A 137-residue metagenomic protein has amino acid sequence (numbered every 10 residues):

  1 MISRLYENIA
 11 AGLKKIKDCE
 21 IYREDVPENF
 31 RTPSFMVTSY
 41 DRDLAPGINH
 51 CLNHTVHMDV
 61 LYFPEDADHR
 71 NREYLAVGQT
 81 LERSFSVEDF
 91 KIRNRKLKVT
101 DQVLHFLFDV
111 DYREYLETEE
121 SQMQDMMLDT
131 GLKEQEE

Functional and structural regions predicted by a protein language model:
M1-R42: Small/polar-rich, solvent-exposed N-terminal microdomains that initiate assembly or binding
M1-S3, L44-I48, R95-E137: Short, charged interaction patches at domain edges and termini
Y22-E28, V87-Q102: Short glycine-rich, low-complexity/disordered patches
F30-S34, S39, C51-H57, V87: Short connector loops at helix/strand junctions that flank enzyme active sites, especially segments positioning acidic
S34, G47-I48, L75: A structural signal for the main folded, soluble domain(s) of proteins
Y40-L44, E65-D68: Short, charged/polar surface micro-motifs in flexible loops or helix N-caps
L52-D66, L104-Y112: Oligomerization/assembly interface segments of phage tail-like spikes and tubes
D68-R95: Mid-chain, well-packed structural core segment of small domains
